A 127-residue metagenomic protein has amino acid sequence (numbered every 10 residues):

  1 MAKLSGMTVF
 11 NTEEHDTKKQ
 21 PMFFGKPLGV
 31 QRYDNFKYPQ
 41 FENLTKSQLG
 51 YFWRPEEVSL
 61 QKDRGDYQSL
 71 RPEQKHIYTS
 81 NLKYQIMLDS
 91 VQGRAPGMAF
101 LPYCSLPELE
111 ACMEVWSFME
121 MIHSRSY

Functional and structural regions predicted by a protein language model:
A2-Y127: Non-heme di-metal
